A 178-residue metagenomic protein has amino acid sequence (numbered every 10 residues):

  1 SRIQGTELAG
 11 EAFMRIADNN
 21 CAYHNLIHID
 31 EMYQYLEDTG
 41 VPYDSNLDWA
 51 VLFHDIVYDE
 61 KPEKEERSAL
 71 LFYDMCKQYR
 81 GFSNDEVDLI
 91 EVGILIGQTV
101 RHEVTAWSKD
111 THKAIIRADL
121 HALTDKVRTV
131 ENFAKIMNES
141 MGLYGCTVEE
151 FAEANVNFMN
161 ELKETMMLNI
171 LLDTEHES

Functional and structural regions predicted by a protein language model:
S1-M14, D18-I29: Conserved N-terminal diphosphate/IPP-binding helix and adjacent helical/loop segment of trans-prenyltransferase domains
G5-A9, G81-V92, V148-F151: Short, surface-exposed acidic
F13, Y33-E37, Y73: Amphipathic, well-packed alpha-helical segments that form the structural scaffold of globular domains
R15, S68-V104: Histidine- and acidic-residue-rich, metal-dependent catalytic cores
A17-H24, Q34-S45, F53, T99-S178: Divalent metal-dependent phosphate-bond-processing catalytic cores, especially two-metal-ion Mg2+/Mn2+ enzymes that act
D18-E31, Y58-L70: Active-site metal-coordination segments of metallo-dependent hydrolases
S45-F82: Hydrophobic/aromatic-rich structural module bridging two neighboring secondary-structure elements via a short loop
